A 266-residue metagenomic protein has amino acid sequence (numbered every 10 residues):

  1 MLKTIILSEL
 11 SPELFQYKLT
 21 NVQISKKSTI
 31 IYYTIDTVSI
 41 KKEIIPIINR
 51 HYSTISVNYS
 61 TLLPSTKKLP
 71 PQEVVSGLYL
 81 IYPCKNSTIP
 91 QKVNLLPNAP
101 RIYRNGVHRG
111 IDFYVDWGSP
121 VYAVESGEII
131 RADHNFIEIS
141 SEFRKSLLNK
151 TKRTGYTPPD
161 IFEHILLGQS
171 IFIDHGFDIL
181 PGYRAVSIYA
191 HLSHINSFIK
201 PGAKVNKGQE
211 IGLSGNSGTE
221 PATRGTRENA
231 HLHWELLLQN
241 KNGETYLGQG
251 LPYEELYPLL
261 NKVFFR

Functional and structural regions predicted by a protein language model:
M1-S126, I130-E138, L147-L148, L251-R266: Polar/charged, compositionally biased leader and regulatory segments
I102-F113, I179-L180, A185-I188, L238-G243 (+1 more regions): Small beta-barrel nucleic-acid-binding modules, principally OB-folds
G110-D112, S170, H231-H233: Structural detector of coil-to-beta-strand junctions
F113-V115, H191-I199: Short alpha-helix capping/helix-loop boundary micro-motifs
Y114, Y122, Y189, K204-V205: Small beta-strand-rich domains/subdomains or short beta-sheet motifs embedded in larger alpha/beta proteins
G118, S126-E128, H134-N135, L192-H194 (+3 more regions): An acidic- and aromatic-residue-enriched active-site/binding cleft used to recognize and process polar
V124, E128-S193, G225, A230: Zn2+-dependent peptidoglycan hydrolase active-site motif and core
G182, S197-R266: Acidic, glycine-rich catalytic/binding loops that coordinate metals and/or anionic ligands
